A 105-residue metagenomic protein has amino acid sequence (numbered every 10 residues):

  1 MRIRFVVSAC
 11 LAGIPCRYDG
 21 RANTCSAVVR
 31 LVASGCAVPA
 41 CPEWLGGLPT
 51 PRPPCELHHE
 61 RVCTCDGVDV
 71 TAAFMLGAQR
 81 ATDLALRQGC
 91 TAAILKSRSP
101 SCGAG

Functional and structural regions predicted by a protein language model:
M1-F5: Extreme N-terminal starter segment of soluble prokaryotic enzymes
S8-A9, C41, I94-R98: Short beta-strand segments
G13-G20: Short N-terminal binding/cap micro-motifs at the start of the first secondary-structure element
N23-T64: Short, surface-exposed acidic-centric catalytic microdomains
G67-A85: Glycine-rich anion/phosphate-binding loops
Q88: Active-site charged/polar residues at nucleotide-handling catalytic sites that mediate phosphoryl, nucleotidyl
T91: Short acidic/polar active-site loop segments enriched in Thr and Asp
P100-G105: Short Gly/Thr/Asp-enriched flexible loops that form oxyanion-binding sites at enzyme active sites
